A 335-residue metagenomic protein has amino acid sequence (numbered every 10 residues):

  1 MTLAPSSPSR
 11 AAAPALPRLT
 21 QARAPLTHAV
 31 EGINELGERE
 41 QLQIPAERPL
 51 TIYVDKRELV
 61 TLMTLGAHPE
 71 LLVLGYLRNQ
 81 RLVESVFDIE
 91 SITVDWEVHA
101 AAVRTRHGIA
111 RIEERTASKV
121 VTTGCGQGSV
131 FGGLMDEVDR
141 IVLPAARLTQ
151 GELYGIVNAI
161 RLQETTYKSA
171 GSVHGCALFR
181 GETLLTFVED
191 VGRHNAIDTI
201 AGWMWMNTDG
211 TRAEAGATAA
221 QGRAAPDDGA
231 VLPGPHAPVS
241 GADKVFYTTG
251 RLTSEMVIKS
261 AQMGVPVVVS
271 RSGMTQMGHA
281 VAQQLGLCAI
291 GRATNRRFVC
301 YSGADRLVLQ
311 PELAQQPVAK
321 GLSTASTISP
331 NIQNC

Functional and structural regions predicted by a protein language model:
T2-G175, F179-F187, V191: Intrinsically disordered, low-complexity regions enriched in acidic/Ser/Thr/Pro/Gln residues
A4-L16, T208-S240, Q310-Q333: Intrinsically disordered, low-complexity terminal tails and inter-domain linkers enriched for S/T/G/P/D/E
G66-H68, L77-N79, G192-H194, G202-M206 (+3 more regions): Short, solvent-exposed amphipathic alpha-helical segments in soluble enzyme and RNA/protein-processing domains
T93-G108, P238-G264, V268-V269: Cysteine/selenocysteine-centered motifs that mediate thiol-based redox chemistry or coordinate metal-sulfur cofactors
T166-T211, H236-G250: Glycine- and Gly-Pro-enriched alpha-helical subdomains that act as flexible, kink-prone "lid/hinge" or packing modules
L252, M256-C335: Conserved catalytic-core subdomain
